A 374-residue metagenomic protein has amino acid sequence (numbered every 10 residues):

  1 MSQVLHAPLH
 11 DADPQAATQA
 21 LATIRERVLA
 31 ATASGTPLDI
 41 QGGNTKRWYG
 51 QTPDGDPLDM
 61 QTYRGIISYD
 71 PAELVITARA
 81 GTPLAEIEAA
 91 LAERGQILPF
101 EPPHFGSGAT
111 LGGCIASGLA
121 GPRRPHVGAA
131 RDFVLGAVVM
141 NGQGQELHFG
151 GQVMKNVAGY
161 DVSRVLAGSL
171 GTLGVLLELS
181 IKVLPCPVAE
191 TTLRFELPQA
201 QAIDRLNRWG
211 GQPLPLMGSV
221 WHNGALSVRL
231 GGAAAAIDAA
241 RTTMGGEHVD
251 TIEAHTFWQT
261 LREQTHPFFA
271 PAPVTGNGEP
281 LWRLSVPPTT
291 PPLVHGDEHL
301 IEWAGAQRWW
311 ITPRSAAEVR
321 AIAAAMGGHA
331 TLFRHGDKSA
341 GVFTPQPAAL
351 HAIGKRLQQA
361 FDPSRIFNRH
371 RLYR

Functional and structural regions predicted by a protein language model:
S2-I40, M60-S107, I115, L119-G151 (+1 more regions): N-terminal glycine-rich flavin-associated loop
D39-I40, M217-H222, H299-W303, L332: Short beta-strand
G42, V228, W310: Residue-level signal for inorganic ion chemistry
K46-Y49: Short N-terminal binding/cap micro-motifs at the start of the first secondary-structure element
Q51-P53, H248-R374: Conserved glycine-rich FAD pyrophosphate-binding loop
M60-Y63, V175-S180, W209-G218, P292-E298 (+1 more regions): Short amphipathic beta-strand starts and helix->beta connectors
A85-I87, A200-R205, A235-T242, T289-G296 (+1 more regions): Short, conserved charged micro-motifs
A116, L135-G278: C-terminal substrate-binding/cap subdomain adjacent to the FAD-binding core in PCMH-type and related FAD-linked
